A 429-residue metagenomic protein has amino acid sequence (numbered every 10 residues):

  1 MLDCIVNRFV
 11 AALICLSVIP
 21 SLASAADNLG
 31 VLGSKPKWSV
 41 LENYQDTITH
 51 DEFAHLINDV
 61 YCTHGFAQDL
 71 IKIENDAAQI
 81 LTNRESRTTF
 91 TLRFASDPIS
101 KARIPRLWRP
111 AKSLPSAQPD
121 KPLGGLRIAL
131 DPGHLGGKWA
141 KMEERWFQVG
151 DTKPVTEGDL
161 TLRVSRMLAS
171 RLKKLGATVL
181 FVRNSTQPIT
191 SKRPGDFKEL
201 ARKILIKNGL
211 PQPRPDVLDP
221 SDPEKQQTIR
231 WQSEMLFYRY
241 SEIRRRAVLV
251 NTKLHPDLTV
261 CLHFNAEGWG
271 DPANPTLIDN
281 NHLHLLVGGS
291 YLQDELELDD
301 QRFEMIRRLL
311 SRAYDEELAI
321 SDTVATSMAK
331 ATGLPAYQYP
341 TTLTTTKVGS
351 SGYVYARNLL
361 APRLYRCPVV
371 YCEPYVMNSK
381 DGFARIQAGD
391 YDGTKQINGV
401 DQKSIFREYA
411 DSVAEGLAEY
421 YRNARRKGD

Functional and structural regions predicted by a protein language model:
L2-I5, F9, S24-D429: Catalytic-site microenvironment of enzymes that process N-acetyl-hexosamine-containing cell-wall polysaccharides
V10-S21: Bacterial N-terminal signal peptides
